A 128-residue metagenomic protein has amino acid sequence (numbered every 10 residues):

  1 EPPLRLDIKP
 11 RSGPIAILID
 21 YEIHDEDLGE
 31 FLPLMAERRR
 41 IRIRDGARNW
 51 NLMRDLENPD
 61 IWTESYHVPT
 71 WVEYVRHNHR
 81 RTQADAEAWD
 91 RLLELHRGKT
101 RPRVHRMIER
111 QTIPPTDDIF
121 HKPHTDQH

Functional and structural regions predicted by a protein language model:
E1-I17, G29-P33, R38, R81 (+1 more regions): Intrinsic disorder in cytosolic terminal tails and internal cytosolic loops of multi-pass membrane transporters
L4-P10, E37, N49, M53-D55 (+2 more regions): Short, well-ordered helical secondary-structure segments
R11-G13, R44, N58: Solvent-exposed loop and beta-edge segments used for protein-protein assembly and interaction
I15-E22, N51-R80: Short, well-ordered beta-strand segments in beta-rich or mixed alpha/beta enzyme and ligand-binding folds
E26-W50: Short amphipathic alpha-helical segments
R40-N49, H67-V104: An amphipathic, aromatic/His-enriched active-site/gating alpha helix that lines ligand/cofactor pockets
W62, Q83-A86, I119: Residue-level signature of transmembrane alpha-helix interfaces in integral membrane proteins
